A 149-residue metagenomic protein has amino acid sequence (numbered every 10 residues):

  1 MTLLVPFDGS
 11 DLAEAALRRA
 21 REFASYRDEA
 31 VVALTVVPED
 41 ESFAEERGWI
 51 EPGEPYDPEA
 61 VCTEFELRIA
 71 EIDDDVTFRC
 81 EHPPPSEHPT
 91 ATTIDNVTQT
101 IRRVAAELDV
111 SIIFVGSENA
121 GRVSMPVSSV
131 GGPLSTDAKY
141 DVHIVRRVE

Functional and structural regions predicted by a protein language model:
T2-R47: Small/aliphatic-rich secondary-structure junction motif
A16, V97-T98, V127: Amphipathic coiled-coil/heptad-repeat helices and related helical stalk/stem segments that mediate oligomerization
R21, R102, G132: Active-site phosphate/pyrophosphate- and oxyanion-stabilizing loops and adjacent acidic/basic residues in soluble
F23, R68-I72, P133, D137: Alpha-helical structural signal in soluble globular domains
E29-A30, D74, V110, Y140: Short glycine/serine/threonine/alanine-rich loop segments
V32-L34, E81, F114, H143: Hydrophobic/aromatic beta-strand patches that form the interior of the parallel beta-sheet core in alpha/beta enzyme
D40-I113, V123, V148: Charged, low-complexity cytosolic intrinsically disordered regulatory segments
E107, S111-E149: Gly/Ser-rich helix-loop-strand patches that form or flank binding pockets for ribonucleotide-derived cofactors
